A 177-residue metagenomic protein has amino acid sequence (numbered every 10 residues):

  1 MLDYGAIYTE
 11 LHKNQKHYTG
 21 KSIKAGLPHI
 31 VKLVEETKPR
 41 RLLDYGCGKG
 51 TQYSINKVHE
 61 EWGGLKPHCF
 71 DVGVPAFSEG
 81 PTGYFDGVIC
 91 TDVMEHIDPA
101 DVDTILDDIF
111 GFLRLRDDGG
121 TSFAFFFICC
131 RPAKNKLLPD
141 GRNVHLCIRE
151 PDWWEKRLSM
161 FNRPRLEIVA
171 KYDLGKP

Functional and structural regions predicted by a protein language model:
M1-G87, D103-L106, T121, R131 (+3 more regions): Conserved N-terminal segment of class I S-adenosyl-L-methionine
Y4, T91-V93, F126-P132: Short loop/turn segments at strand-loop or loop-helix junctions that form parts of catalytic or ligand-binding pockets
E60-W62, G111-R116: Short, conserved loop/helix-junction motifs that constitute active-site signature segments in enzyme catalytic cores
G87-A100: A short SAM/SAH-binding and catalytic strip from SAM-dependent methyltransferases
T91, F110-L113, C147-E150: Short, surface-exposed linear patches
I97-F112: A short, conserved alpha-helix within the catalytic core of class I
R116-C130: Conserved beta-strand signature within the Rossmann-like core of class I S-adenosyl-L-methionine
